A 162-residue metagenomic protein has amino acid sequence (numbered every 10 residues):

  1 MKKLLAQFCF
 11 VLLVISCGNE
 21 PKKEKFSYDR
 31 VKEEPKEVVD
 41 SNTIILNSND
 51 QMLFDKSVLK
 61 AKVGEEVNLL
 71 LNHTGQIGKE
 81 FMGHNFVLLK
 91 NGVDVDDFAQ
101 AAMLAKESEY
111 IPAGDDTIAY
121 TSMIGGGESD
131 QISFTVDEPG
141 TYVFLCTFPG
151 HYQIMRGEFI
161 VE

Functional and structural regions predicted by a protein language model:
M1-L4: Positively charged n-region of N-terminal signal peptides that target proteins for export
A6-C9: Sec-dependent N-terminal signal peptides
I15-S16: C-terminal motif of bacterial Sec signal peptides marking the signal peptidase cleavage site
N19-I44, K90-Y110, H151-E162: Extracytoplasmic/periplasmic copper-protein system
E24-R30, N72, A119-E162: Extracellular/periplasmic metallocenter environments
E37-V67: N-terminal edge beta-strand
S57-F81, F86-L88, D130-E138, V143 (+1 more regions): Beta-strand cores of secreted/periplasmic/IMS beta-sandwich domains, seen most often in copper-related folds
D94-E138: Extracytoplasmic beta-sandwich strand-turn segments characteristic of Greek-key/jelly-roll folds
